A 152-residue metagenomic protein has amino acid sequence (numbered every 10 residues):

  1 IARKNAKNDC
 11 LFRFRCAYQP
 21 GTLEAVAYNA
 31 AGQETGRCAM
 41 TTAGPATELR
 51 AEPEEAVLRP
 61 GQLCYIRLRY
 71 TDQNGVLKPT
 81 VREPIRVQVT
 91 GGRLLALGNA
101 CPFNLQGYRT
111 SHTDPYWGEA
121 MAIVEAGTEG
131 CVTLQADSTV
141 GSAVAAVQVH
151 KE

Functional and structural regions predicted by a protein language model:
A2-N8: Short beta-strand segments within Ig-like beta-sandwich modules, predominantly Fibronectin type-III
F12-Y18, Y108-T128: Short, hydrophobic beta-strand segments
Y18-T22, L63, E129-C131: Extracellular Ig-like/FN3 beta-sandwich strand-entry sites
V26-A27, G61-P79, I85, L134-A136: Beta-strand-rich structural segments
Y28-A30, Q73, V89-L94, T139-G141: Change "in extracellular beta-sheet-rich domains … of secreted and cell-surface proteins" to "in beta-sheet-rich domains
G32-G44, S142-K151: Edge beta-strands of extracellular beta-sandwich domains
M40-G61, K151-E152: Low-complexity, Pro/Ser/Thr- and charge-rich linker/hinge segments at domain boundaries
A46-R50, Q88-N104: Short aromatic-acidic-glycine turn motif
